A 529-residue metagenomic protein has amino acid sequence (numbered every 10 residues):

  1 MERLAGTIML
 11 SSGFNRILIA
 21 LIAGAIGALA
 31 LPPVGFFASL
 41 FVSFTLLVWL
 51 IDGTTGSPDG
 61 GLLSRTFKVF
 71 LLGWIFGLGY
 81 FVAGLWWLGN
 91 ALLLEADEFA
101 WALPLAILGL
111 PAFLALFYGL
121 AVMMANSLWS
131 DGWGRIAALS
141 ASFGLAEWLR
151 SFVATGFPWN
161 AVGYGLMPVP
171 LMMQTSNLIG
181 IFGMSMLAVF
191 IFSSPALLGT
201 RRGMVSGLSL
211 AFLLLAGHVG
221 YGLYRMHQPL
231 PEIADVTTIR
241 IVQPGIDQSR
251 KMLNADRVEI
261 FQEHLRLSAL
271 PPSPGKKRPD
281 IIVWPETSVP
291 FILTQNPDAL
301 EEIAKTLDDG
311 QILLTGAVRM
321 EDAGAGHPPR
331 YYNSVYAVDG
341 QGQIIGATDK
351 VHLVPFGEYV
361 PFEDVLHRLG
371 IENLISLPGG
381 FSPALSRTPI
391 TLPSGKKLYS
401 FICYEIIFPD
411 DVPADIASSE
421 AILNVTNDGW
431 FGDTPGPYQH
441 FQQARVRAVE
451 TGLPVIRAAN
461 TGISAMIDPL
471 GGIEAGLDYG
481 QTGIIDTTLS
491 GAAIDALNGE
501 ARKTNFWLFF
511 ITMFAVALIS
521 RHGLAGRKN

Functional and structural regions predicted by a protein language model:
E2-H227, D433-T434, A444-R447, A459-I467 (+2 more regions): Membrane-embedded alpha-helical bundles of multi-pass enzymes that act on lipidic or dolichyl-linked glycan substrates
L31-L46, Y80-W87, Q243-P244, K276-F291 (+2 more regions): Short, conserved active-site loops that position catalytic residues or coordinate cofactors/metal ions across diverse
W49-D59, R266-S273, V318-A323: Short regulatory "switch" loops immediately downstream of catalytic or recognition motifs within protein catalytic
D52, A125, W129, A196 (+3 more regions): Generic structural signal for well-ordered alpha-helical scaffold segments
P104-L110, I246-N254, E372-L374: Short glycine/proline- and acidic residue-enriched helix-loop micro-motifs that form flexible lids or anion-recognition
P168-P170, L214-I282, T294-K305: Membrane-interface segments at or immediately adjacent to transmembrane helices that form the boundary between
D256, I281-N529: Solvent-exposed soluble domains appended to multi-pass membrane proteins
